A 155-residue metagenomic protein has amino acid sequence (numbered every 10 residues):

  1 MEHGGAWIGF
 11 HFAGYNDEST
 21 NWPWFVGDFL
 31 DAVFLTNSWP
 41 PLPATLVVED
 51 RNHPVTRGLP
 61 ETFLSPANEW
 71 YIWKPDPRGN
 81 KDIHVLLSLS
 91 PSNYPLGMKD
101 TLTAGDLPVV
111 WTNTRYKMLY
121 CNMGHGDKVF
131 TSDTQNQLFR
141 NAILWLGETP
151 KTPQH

Functional and structural regions predicted by a protein language model:
M1-S19, C121, R140-A142: Short alpha-beta junction capping motif
E2-I8, K81-H84, T114-L119: Loop/turn elements at helix/coil->beta-strand transitions in domains of secreted/extracellular proteins
W7, A13-D17, V55, E61-F63 (+2 more regions): Solvent-exposed loop/turn segments at secondary-structure junctions within structured extracellular/periplasmic domains
D17-L35: Extended active-site neighborhood of metal-dependent phosphoesterases/phosphodiesterases
N21, R51, V55, Q135-F139: Stable alpha-helical elements in mature extracytoplasmic
L30, T56, R140-I143: Non-transmembrane alpha-helical segments in soluble domains of secreted/periplasmic/extracellular proteins
A32-R115: Catalytic beta-strand/loop cores that center a nucleophilic Ser/Cys/Thr and support acyl-enzyme chemistry
S92-H155: Extracellular ligand-binding/catalytic regions of CAZymes and related secreted enzymes and adhesion modules
